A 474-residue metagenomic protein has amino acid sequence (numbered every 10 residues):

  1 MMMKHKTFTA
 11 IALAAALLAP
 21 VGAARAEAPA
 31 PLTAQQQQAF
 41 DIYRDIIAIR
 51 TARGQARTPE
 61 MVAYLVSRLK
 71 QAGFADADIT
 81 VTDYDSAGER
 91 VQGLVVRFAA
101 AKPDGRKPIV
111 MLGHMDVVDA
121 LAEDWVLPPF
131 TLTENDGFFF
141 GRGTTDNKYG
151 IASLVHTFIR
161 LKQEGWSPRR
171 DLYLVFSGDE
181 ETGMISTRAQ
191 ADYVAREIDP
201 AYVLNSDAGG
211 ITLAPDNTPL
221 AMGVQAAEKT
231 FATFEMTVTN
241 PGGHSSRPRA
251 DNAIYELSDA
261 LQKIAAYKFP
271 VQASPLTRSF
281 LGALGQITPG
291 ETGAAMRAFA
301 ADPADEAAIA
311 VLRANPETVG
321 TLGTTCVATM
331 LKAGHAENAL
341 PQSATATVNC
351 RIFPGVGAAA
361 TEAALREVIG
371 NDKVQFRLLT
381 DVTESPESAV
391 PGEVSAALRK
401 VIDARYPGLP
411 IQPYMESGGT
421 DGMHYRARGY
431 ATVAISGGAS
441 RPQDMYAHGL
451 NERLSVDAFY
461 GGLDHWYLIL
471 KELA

Functional and structural regions predicted by a protein language model:
M2-A12: Bacterial N-terminal signal peptides that target proteins for export
A10-P20: Bacterial N-terminal signal peptides
V21-A26: Sec/Tat signal peptide C-region and signal peptidase I cleavage site
E27-R142, L161-R169, V348: Acidic/His- and Gly-rich active-site-bordering loop/insert found across diverse amide/peptide-bond hydrolases
D104-R106, I211-L213, Q272-H335, Q342-S343 (+3 more regions): An extended, acidic, His-containing surface patch that forms the Zn2+-binding/catalytic region of metallohydrolases
F138-F139, T145-G223: Acidic/histidine-rich catalytic neighborhood of metal-dependent amide-processing enzymes
A189-Y193, S246-P270: A short core secondary-structure module
D251, T361-I369: Short amphipathic alpha-helices in soluble, non-transmembrane regions that often serve as interface/regulatory elements
